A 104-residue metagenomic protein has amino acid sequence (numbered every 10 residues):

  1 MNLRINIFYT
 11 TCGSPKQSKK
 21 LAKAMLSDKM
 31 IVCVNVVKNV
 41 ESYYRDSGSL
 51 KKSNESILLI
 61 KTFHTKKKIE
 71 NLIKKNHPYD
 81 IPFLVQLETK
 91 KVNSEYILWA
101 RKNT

Functional and structural regions predicted by a protein language model:
M1-T104: Positively charged, small/polar-rich N-terminal and surface patches that mediate targeting and assembly and bind
